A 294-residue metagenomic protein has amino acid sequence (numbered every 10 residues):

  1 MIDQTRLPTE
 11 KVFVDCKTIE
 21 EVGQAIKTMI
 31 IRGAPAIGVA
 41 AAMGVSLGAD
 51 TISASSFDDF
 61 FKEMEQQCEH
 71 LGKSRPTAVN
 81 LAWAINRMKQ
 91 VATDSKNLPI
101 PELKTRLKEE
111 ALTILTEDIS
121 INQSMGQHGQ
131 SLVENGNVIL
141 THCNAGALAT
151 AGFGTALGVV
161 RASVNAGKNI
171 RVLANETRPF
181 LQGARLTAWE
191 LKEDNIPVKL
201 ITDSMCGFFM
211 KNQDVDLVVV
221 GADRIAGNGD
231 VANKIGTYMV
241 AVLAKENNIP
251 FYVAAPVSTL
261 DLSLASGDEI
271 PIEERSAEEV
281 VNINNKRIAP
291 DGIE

Functional and structural regions predicted by a protein language model:
M1-L98: Long amphipathic alpha-helical segments
I2, A40, G44, A82-A84 (+3 more regions): Short beta-strand segments
T9-E21, N135, N212-V220: Acidic-glycine-rich active-site phosphate/pyrophosphate-binding loop
V14-I30, S131-I139, N284-E294: Short, hydrophobic/aliphatic alpha-helical segments
N80-I139, I170-V218: Ligand-binding beta-strand-loop-alpha-helix segment within the catalytic cores of soluble metabolic enzymes
G154-N165, A241: Histidine-anchored nucleotide/phosphate-binding helix
N169-I170, N175-E294: Conserved phosphate- and dinucleotide-binding cores of soluble alpha/beta proteins, encompassing both enzyme active
